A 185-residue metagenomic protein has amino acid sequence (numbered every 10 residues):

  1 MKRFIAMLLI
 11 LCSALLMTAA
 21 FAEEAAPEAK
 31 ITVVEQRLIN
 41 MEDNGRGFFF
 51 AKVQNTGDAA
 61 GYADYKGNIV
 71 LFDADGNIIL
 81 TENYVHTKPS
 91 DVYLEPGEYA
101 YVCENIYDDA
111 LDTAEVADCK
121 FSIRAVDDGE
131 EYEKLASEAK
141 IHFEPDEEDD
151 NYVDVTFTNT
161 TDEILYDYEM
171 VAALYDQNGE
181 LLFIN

Functional and structural regions predicted by a protein language model:
M7-L16: Bacterial N-terminal signal peptides
L15-A29: Sec-dependent signal peptide cleavage junction
N44-A51, Y65-K66, E147-D154: Short, solvent-exposed loop/turn segments enriched in Ser/Thr/Gly
V53-A59, F157-T161: Asparagine-centered strand-capping/turn motif at beta-strand->loop junctions
A59-D64, I78-I79, I164-D167, L181-F183: Short acidic/proline- and small/hydrophobic-mixed sequence motifs that coincide with surface turns and coil-to-beta
Y62, K66-L71, M170-L174: Short, structured motif recognition centered on aromatic/hydrophobic residues
I78-L111, L181-N185: Intrinsically disordered, low-complexity Pro/Gly/Ser/Thr-rich segments with frequent PxxP/GP/PP motifs and embedded
N105-Y152: Terminal connector regions
